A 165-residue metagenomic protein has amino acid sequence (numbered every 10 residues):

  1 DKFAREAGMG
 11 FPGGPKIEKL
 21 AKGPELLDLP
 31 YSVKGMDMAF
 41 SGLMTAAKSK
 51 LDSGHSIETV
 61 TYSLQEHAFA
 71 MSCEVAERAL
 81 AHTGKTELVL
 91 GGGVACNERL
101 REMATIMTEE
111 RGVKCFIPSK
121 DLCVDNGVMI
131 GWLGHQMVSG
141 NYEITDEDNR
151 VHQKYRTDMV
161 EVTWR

Functional and structural regions predicted by a protein language model:
D1-H55, I106, Q136-K154: A short helix-loop
F3-A4, A76, I130-H135: Buried hydrophobic packing segments
M9, K85, V113: Short glycine/serine/threonine/alanine-rich loop segments
G35-S41, A46-V89: Adenine-nucleotide phosphate-binding core of ATP-dependent small-molecule kinases
L43, L100, G127-I130: Residues at alpha-helix caps and immediate loop-helix transition turns in enzyme cores, especially N- and C-cap
K85-A104: Glycine-rich phosphate-binding loops at beta-strand->alpha-helix junctions
L88, T105-M129: Conserved phosphate-binding/catalytic loops in two-lobed NTP-binding clefts
P118-V162: Glycine-rich phosphate-binding/hydrolytic loop that grips phosphoryl groups
